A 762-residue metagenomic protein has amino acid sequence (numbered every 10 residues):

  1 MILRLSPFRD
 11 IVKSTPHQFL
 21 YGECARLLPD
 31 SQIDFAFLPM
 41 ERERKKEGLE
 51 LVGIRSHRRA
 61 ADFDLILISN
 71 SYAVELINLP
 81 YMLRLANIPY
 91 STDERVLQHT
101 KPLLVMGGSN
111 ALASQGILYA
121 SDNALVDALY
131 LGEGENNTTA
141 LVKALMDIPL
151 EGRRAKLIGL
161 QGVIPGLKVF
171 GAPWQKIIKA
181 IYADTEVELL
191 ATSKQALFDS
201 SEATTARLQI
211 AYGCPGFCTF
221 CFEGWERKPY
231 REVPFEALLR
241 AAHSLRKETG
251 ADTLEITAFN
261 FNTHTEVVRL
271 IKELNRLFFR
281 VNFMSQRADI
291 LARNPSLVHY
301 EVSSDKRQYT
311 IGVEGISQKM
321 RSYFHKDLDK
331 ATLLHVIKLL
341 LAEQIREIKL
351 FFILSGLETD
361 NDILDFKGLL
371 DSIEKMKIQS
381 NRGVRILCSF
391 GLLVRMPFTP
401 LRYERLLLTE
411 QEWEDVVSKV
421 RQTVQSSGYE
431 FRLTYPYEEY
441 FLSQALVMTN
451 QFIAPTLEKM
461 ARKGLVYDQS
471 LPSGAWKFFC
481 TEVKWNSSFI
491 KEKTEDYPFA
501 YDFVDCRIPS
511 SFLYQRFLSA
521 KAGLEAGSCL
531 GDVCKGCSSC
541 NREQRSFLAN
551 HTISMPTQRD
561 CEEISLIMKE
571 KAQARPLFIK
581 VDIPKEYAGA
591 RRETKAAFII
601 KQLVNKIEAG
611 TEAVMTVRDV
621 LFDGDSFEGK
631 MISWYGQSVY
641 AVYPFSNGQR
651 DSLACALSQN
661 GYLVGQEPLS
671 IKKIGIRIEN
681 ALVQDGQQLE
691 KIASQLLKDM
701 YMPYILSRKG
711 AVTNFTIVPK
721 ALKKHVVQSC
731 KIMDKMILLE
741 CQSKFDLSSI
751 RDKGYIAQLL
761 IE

Functional and structural regions predicted by a protein language model:
M1, L5-R9, L167-R207, C506-A522 (+4 more regions): N-terminal [4Fe-4S]-dependent radical SAM core
M1-L3, P7-R9, V74, R240-L387 (+1 more regions): Conserved SAM/AdoMet-binding glycine-rich loop
F8-I11, G22, E41-E43, V74-L76 (+16 more regions): Flexible loop/turn segments at secondary-structure boundaries
S14, D199-E236, G536-N550: Canonical Radical SAM [4Fe-4S] cluster-binding loop centered on the CxxxCxxC motif and its immediate flanking residues
H17-F19, L83, Y119-V126, L145-D147 (+7 more regions): Short secondary-structure boundary/capping segments
L38-Q175, P397-N450, L457-Q469, C655-I671 (+2 more regions): Glycine-rich beta-alpha loop elements in corrinoid/cobalamin-binding modules across cobalamin-dependent enzymes
G216, T265, N294, Q318-F324 (+5 more regions): Flexible glycine/acidic-rich beta-alpha junction loops that bind and position SAM and/or redox cofactors in anaerobic
S426-E762: Radical SAM enzyme core and accessory elements
